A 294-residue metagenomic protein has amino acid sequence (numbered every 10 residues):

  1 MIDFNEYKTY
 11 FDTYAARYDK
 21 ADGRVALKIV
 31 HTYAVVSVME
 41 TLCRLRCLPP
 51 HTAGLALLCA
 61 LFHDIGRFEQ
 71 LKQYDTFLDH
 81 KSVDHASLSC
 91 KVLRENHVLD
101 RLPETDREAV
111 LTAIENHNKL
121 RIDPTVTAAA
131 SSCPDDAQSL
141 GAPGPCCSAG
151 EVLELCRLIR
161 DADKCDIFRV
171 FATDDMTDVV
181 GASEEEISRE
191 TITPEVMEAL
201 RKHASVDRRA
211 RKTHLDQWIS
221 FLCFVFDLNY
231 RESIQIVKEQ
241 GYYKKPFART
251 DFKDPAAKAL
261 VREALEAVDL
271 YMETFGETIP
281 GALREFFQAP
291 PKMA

Functional and structural regions predicted by a protein language model:
M1-S87, A294: Acidic/His-rich, divalent-metal-binding segments that scaffold phosphate/diphosphate chemistry
F4-K8, R107, V152: Alpha-helix initiation and N-capping motif
V25-I29, Y33, S37, T41-T52 (+5 more regions): Divalent metal-dependent phosphate-bond-processing catalytic cores, especially two-metal-ion Mg2+/Mn2+ enzymes that act
L58, T112-E115, R157-R160: Generic alpha-helical structural context detector
F68-A109, E115, K119-R121, G144: Hydrophobic/aromatic-rich structural module bridging two neighboring secondary-structure elements via a short loop
